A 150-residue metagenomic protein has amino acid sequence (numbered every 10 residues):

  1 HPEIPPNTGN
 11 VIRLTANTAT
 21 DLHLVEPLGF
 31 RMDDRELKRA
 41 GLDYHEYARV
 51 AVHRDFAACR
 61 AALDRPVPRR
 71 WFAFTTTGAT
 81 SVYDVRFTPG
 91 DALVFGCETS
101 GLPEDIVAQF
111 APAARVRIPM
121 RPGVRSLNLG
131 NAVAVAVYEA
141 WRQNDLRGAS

Functional and structural regions predicted by a protein language model:
H1-S150: Post-transcriptional modification and biogenesis factors for structured RNAs of the translation apparatus
